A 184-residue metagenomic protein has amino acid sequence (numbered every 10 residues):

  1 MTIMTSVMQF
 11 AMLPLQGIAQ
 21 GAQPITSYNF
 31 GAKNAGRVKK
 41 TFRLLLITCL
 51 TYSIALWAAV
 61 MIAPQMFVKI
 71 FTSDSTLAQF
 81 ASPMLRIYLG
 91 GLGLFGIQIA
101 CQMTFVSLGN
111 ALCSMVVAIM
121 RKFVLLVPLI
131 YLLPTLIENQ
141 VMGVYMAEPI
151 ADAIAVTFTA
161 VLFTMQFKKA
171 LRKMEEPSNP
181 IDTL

Functional and structural regions predicted by a protein language model:
M1-A58, I62-P64, F95-S114: Small-residue-rich hydrophobic transmembrane alpha-helices
L15-Q20, Y88-S107, C113-K122, V144-A160: Short runs within selected transmembrane alpha-helices of multi-pass transporters and secretion channels
T26-G91, P134-L184: Short alpha-helical transmembrane segments in multi-pass integral membrane proteins
L125-P134: Transmembrane alpha-helical segments of integral membrane proteins
